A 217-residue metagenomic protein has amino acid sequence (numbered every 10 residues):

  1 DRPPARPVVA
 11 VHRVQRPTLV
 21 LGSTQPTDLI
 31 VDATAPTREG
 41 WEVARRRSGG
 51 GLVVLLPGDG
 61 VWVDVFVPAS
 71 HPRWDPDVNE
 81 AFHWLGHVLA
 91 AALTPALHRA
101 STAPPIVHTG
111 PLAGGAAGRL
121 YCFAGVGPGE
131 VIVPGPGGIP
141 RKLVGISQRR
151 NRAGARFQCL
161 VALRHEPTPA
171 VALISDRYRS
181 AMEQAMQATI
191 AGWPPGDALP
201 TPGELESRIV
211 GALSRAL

Functional and structural regions predicted by a protein language model:
D1-L52: N-terminal low-complexity, intrinsically disordered segments
A5, R13-Q15, T37, P57-D59 (+3 more regions): A short, structural micro-pattern
P7-V8, S48-V53, A116-Y121, G145-Q148: Catalytic micro-motifs at enzyme active sites that drive phosphoryl/nucleotidyl and oxygen chemistry
G22, E39, R46-G49, L56-P68 (+1 more regions): Active-site-adjacent structural patch at catalytic or cofactor/ligand-binding sites
S48-P72, S180-W193: Residues forming anionic-ligand binding surfaces in small-molecule and nucleic-acid pockets of primarily soluble enzymes
G58-A124, P128, V133-P136: Internal, conserved structured core segments that host functional sites
G86-A117, I146-L217: Long, positively charged amphipathic alpha-helical accessory segments at protein N-termini or as interdomain linkers
R119-I146, N151-G154, C159-L160: Conserved active-site beta-strand-loop modules that form the wall/rim of enzyme catalytic pockets and either contain
